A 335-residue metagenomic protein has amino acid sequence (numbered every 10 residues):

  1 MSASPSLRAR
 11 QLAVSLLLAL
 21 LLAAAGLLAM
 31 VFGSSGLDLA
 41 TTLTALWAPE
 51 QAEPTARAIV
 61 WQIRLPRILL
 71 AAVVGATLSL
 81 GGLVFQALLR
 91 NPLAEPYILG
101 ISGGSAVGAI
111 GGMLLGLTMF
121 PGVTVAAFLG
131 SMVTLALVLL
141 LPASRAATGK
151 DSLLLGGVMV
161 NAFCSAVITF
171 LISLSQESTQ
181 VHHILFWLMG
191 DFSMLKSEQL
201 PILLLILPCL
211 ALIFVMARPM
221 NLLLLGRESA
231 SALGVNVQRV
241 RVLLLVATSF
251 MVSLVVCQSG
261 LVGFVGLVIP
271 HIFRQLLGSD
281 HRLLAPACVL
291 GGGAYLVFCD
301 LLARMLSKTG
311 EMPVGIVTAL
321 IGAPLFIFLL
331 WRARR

Functional and structural regions predicted by a protein language model:
M1-R335: Alpha-helical transmembrane segments in inner-membrane proteins
